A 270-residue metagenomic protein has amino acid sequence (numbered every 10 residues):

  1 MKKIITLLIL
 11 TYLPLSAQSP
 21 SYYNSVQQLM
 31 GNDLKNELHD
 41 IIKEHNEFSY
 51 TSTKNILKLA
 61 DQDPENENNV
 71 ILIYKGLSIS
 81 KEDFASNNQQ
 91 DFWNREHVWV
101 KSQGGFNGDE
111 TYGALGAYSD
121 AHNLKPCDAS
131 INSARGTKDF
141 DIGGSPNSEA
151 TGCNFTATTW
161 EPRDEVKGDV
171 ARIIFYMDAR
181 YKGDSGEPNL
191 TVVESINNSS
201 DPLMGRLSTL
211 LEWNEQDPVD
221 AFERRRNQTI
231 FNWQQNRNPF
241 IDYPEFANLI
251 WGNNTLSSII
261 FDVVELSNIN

Functional and structural regions predicted by a protein language model:
M1-K2, L34, S267-I269: Generic cytosolic/nucleocytoplasmic N-terminal low-complexity/intrinsically disordered segments
K3-L13: Sec-dependent N-terminal signal peptides
P14-L15, D109: Hydrophobic alpha-helical membrane context
L15-Q18, L266: Intrinsically disordered, low-complexity segments enriched in Ser/Pro/Gly/Ala and basic residues
A17-I79, F246-I260: N-terminal module-boundary/linker segments of secreted carbohydrate-active enzymes
N87-I260: Domain-level detector of nuclease and nuclease-like folds in predominantly extracellular/periplasmic contexts
S257-N270: Residue-level detector of functionally pivotal "anchor" positions at catalytic/ligand-binding pockets or at interdomain
